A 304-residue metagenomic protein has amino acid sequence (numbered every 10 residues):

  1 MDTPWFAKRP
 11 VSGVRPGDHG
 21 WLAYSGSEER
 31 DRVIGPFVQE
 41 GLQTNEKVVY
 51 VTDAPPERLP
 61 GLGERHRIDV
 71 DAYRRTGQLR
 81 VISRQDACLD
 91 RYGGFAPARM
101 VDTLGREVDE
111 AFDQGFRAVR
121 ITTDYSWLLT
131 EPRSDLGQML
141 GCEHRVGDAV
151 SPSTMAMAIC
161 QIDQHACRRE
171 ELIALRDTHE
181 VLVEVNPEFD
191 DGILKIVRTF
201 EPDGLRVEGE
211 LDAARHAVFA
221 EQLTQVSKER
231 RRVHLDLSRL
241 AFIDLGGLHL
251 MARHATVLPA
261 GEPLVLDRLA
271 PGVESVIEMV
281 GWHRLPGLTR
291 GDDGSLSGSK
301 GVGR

Functional and structural regions predicted by a protein language model:
M1-K195, S275, G303: Positively charged, polar, low-complexity stretches
A72-T76, I162-F242, G246-R304: STAS-like cytosolic regulatory interaction modules
